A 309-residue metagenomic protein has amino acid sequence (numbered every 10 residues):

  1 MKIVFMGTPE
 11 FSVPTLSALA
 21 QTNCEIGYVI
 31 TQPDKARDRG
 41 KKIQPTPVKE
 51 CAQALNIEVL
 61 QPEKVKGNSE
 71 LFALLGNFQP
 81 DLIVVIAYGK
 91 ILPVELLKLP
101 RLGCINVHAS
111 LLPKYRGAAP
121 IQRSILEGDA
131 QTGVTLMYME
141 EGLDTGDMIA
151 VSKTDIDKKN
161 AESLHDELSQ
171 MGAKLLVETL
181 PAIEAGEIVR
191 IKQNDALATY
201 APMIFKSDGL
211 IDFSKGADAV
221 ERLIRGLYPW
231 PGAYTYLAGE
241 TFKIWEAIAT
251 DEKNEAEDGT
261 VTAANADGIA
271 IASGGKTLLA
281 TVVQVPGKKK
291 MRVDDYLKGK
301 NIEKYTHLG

Functional and structural regions predicted by a protein language model:
M1-P229, L278, V285, K304-G309: One-carbon transfer enzymes
F213-G309: An anion-binding loop in the catalytic cleft
